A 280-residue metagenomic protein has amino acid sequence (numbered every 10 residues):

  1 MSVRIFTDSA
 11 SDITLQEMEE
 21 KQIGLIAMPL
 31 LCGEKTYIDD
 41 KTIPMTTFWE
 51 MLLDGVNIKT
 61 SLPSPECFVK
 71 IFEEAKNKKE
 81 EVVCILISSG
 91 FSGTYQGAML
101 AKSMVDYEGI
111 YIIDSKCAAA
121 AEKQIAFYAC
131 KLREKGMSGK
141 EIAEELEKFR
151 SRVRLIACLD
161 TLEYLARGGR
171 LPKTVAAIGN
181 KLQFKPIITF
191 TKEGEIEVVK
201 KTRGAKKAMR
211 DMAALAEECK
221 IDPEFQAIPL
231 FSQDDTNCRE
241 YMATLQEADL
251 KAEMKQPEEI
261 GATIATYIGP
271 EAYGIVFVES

Functional and structural regions predicted by a protein language model:
V3-R4, A10-G24, M28-P29, G90 (+2 more regions): Mixed-charge interfacial surface used for oligomerization/domain docking and macromolecular partner engagement
R4-L62: N-terminal glycine-rich anion-binding loop in soluble enzyme alpha/beta folds
G33-E34, V56-N57, C84, D114 (+2 more regions): A short, structure-level motif marking secondary-structure boundaries and short turns
T36-C84, S88-Y107: Class I S-adenosyl-L-methionine
